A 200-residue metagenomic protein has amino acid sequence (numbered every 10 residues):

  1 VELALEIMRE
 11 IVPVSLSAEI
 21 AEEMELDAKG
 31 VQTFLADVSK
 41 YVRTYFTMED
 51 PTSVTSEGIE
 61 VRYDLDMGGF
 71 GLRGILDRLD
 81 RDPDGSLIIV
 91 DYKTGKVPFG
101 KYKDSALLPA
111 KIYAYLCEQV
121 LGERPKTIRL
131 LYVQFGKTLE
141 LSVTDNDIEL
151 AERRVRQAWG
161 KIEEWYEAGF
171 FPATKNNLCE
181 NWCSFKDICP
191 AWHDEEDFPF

Functional and structural regions predicted by a protein language model:
V1-I59: A non-catalytic, helix-rich entry segment at domain boundaries
A4-P13, I59-D64, T174-I188: Amphipathic alpha-helical surface "interface" segments used for docking/oligomerization or membrane association within
L26-A28, M48-D50, D66, P98-K101 (+2 more regions): Short helix-to-loop capping/linker segments positioned immediately adjacent to catalytic or ligand/cofactor-binding
Q32, D104-L107, E149, R156: Conserved structured core elements
V38, R78, Y113, I128 (+1 more regions): A residue-level signal for conserved active-site and pocket-lining positions in enzyme catalytic cores
K40, T44, I88, I112-Y115 (+2 more regions): Residue-level signal for well-ordered alpha-helical scaffold segments within enzymatic catalytic domains
G58-C117, W159: Non-catalytic protein-protein interaction segments used by genome-maintenance enzymes to assemble and couple activities
D84, L116-F200: Metal-dependent nuclease catalytic regions and adjoining charged, substrate-binding loops involved in nucleic-acid end
